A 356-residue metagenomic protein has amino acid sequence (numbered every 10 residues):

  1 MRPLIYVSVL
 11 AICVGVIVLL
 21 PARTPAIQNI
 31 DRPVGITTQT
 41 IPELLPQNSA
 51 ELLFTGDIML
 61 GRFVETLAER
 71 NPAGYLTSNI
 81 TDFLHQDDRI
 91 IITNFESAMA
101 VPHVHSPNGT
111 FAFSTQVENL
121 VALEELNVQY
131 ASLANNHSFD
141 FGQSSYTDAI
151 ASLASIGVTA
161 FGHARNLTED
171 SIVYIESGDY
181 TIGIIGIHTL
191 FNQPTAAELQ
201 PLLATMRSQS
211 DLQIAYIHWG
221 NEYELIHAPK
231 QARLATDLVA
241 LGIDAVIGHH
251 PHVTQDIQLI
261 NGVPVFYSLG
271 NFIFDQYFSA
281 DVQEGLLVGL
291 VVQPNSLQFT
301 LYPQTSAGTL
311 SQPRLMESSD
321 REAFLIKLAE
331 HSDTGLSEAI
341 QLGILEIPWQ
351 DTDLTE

Functional and structural regions predicted by a protein language model:
M1-A11: N-terminal Sec-pathway targeting helices
Y6, G15-E356: Acidic, metal/ion-coordinating pockets
